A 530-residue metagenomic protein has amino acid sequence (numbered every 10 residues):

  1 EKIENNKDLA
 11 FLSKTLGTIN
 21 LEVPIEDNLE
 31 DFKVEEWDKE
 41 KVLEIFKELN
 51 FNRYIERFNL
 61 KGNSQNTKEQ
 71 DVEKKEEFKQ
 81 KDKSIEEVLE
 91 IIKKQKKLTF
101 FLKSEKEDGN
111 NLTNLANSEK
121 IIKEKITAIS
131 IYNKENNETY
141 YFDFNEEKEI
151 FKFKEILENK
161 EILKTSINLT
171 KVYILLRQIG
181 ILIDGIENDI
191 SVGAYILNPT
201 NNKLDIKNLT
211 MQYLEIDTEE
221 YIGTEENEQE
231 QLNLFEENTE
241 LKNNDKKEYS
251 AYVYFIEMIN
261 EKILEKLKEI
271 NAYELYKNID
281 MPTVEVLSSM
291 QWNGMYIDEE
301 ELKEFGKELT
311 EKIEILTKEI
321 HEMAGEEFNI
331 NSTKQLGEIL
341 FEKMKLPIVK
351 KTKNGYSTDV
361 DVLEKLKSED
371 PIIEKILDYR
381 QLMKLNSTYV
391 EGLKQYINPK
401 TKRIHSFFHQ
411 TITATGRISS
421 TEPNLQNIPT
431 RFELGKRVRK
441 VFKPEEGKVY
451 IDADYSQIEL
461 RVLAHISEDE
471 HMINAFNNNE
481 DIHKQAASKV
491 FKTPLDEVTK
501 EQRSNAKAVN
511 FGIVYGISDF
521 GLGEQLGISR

Functional and structural regions predicted by a protein language model:
E1-D143, T165, L209, Q229-E433 (+6 more regions): Conserved "right-hand" nucleotidyltransferase catalytic core of DNA-directed polymerases
L9-L12, K448-E480: Structured ligand/cofactor/substrate-binding pocket environments in proteins
E147-I162: Short, basic/hydrophobic alpha-helical segments
I162-I174: Acidic, metal-coordinating catalytic cores used for nucleic-acid/nucleotide bond scission and strand-transfer chemistry
K171-T224, V286: Metal-dependent phosphoesterase core characteristic of DEDDh/y 3'-5' exonuclease domains
I181-I183, P199-T200, I216-Y221, E240-K246 (+3 more regions): Short, polar/flexible loop-turn hinges at active-site or ligand-entry regions and domain interfaces
E480-Q502: Generic long, charged, amphipathic alpha-helical segments
N505-Y515: Short, amphipathic alpha-helical "recognition" segments used to contact nucleic acids or chromatin
